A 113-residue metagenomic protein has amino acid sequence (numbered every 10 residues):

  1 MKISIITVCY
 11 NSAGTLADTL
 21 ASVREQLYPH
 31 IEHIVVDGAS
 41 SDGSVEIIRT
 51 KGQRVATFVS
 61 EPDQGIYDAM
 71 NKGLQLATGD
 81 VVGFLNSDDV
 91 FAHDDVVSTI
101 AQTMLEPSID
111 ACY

Functional and structural regions predicted by a protein language model:
M1-S4, E32: Cell-envelope/extracellular polymer assembly enzymes that use nucleotide-activated donors
G14-A17, D42-T50: Acidic helix N-cap motif at the loop->helix transition within catalytic regions of sugar-transfer enzymes
A21-H30: Short, acidic, metal-binding catalytic loop of nucleotide-sugar glycosyltransferases
P29, D37-E46, N86: A conserved acidic beta->alpha catalytic loop
A39, V59, G65, V90-F91: A short, conserved beta-strand element in the Rossmann-like catalytic core that flanks the donor/metal-binding loop
S60-A77: Glycine-rich, basic loop-to-helix element that forms the pyrophosphate-binding segment of sugar-nucleotide handling
V82: Short aromatic/hydrophobic "clamp" motif used to bind/position activated sugar donors
V90, D94-Y113: Conserved donor NDP-sugar-binding/catalytic core segment of glycosyltransferases
